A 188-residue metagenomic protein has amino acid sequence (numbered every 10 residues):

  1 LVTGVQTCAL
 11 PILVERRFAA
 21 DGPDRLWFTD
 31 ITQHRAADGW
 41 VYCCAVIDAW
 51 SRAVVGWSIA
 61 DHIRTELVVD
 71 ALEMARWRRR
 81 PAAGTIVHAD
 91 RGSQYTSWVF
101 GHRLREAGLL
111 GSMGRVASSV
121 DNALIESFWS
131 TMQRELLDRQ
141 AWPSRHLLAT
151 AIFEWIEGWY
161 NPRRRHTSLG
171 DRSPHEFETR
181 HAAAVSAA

Functional and structural regions predicted by a protein language model:
L1, V41-C43, V55, A151: Short loop/turn microsegments at loop-to-beta-strand junctions
L1-C8: Single conserved hydrophobic/aromatic residue that forms the stacking wall/gate of nucleotide- or nucleobase-binding
A9-A45, L67-A71, R79-G84, A188: Mobile-element integrase/transposase regions, centering on the N-terminal DNA-binding/Zn-coordinating module
D48-A49, I59-R64: A short acidic/small-residue loop/turn micro-motif
S51-V54, P162: Hydrophobic "anchor" residues
I86-R91, E106-L124, Q140-S144: RNase H-like polynucleotidyl transferase catalytic core
R105-L109, T131-A188: C-terminal domain-tail junction helix/linker
